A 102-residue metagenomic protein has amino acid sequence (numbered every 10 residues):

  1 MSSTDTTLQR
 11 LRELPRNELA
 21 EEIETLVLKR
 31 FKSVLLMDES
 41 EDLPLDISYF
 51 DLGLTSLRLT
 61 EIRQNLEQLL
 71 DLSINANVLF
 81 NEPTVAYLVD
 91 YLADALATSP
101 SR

Functional and structural regions predicted by a protein language model:
M1-R102: Flexible, low-complexity inter-domain linkers and amphipathic docking helices that mediate domain-domain
